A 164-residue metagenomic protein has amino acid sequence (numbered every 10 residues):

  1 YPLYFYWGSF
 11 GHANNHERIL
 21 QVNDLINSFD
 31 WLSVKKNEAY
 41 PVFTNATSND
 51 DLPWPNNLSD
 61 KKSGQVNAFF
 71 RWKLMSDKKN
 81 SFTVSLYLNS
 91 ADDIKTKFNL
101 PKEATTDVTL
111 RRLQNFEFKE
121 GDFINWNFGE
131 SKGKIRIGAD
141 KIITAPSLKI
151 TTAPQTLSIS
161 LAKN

Functional and structural regions predicted by a protein language model:
Y1-N164: Alpha/beta-hydrolase-fold serine-hydrolase catalytic core, especially in secreted/extracellular enzymes
